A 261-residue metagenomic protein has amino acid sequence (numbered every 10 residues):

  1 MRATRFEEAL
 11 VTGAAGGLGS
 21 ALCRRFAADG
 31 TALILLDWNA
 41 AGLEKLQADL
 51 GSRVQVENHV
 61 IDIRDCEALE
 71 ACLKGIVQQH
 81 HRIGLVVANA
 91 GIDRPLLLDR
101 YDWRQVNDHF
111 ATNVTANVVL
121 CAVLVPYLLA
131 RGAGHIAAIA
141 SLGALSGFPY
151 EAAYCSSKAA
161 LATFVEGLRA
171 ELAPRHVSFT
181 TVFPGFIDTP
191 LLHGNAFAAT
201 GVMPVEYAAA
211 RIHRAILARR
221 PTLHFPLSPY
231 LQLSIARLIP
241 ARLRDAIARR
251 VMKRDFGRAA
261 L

Functional and structural regions predicted by a protein language model:
A15-G16: Conserved glycine-rich cofactor-binding loop
T31-K45: Conserved glycine-rich Rossmann-like NAD(P)H-binding loop of the short-chain dehydrogenase/reductase
L97-L98, D102-F110: Substrate-binding pocket helix/loop in short-chain dehydrogenase/reductase
D99, F148-A152: Active-site loop immediately N-terminal to the catalytic Tyr-X3-Lys motif of short-chain dehydrogenase/reductase
C121, S157: Active-site helix of classical SDR
S141: Residue(s) in the substrate-gating loop at a strand-loop-helix junction that position the organic substrate next
T181, F197-L233: C-terminal helical subdomain
